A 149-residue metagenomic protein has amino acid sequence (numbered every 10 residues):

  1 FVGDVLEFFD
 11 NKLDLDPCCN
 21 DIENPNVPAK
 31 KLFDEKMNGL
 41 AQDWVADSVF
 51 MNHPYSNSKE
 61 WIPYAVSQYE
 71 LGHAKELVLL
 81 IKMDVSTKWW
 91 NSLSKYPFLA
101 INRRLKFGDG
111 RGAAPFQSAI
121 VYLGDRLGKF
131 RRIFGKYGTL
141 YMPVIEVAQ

Functional and structural regions predicted by a protein language model:
F1-Q149: Class I S-adenosyl-L-methionine-dependent methyltransferase catalytic core
